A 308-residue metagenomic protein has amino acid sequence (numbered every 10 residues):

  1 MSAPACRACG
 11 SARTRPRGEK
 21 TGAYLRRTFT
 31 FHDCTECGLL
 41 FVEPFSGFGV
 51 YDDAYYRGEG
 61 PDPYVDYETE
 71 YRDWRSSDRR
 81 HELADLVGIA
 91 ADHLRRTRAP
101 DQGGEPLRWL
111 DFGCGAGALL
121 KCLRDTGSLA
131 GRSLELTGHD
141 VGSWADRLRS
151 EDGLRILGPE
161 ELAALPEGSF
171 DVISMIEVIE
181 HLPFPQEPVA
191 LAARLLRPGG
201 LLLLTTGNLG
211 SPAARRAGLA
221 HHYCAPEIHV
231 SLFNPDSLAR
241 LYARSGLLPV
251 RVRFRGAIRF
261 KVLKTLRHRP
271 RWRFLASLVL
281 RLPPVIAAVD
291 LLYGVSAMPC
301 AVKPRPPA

Functional and structural regions predicted by a protein language model:
M1-G168, V172-I176, Q186-A190, F254-R255 (+3 more regions): Conserved N-terminal segment of class I S-adenosyl-L-methionine
E36, P183-A192, L201-P304: S-adenosyl-L-methionine-dependent methyltransferase catalytic module, highlighting the catalytic core
S169, G200-L201: Surface-exposed loop/turn positions
E177, H181: A short His-aromatic
